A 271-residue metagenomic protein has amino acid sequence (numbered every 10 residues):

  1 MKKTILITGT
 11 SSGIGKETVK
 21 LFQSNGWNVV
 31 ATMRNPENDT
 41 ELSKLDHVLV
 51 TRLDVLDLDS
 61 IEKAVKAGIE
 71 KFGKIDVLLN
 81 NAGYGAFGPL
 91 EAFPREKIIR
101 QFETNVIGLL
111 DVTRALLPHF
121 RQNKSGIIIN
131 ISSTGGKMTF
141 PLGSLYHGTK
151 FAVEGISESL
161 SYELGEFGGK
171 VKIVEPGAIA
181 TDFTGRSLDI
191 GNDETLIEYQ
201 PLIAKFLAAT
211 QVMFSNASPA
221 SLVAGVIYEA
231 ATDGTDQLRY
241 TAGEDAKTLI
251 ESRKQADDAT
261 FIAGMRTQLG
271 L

Functional and structural regions predicted by a protein language model:
S11-G13: Conserved glycine-rich cofactor-binding loop
L53-K63, R95-E96: The beta1-alpha1 cofactor-binding region of Rossmann-like NAD(H)/NADP(H)-dependent oxidoreductases
A67-N80, A86: A glycine-rich helix->loop->beta "capping" turn within Rossmann-like NAD(P)(H)-dependent oxidoreductase domains
P89-L90, K97-I99: Substrate-binding pocket helix/loop in short-chain dehydrogenase/reductase
T113, T149: Active-site helix of classical SDR
S133: Residue(s) in the substrate-gating loop at a strand-loop-helix junction that position the organic substrate next
G169-Q211: C-terminal beta-strand-loop-alpha-helix "lid" module of Rossmann-like NAD(P)-dependent dehydrogenases
